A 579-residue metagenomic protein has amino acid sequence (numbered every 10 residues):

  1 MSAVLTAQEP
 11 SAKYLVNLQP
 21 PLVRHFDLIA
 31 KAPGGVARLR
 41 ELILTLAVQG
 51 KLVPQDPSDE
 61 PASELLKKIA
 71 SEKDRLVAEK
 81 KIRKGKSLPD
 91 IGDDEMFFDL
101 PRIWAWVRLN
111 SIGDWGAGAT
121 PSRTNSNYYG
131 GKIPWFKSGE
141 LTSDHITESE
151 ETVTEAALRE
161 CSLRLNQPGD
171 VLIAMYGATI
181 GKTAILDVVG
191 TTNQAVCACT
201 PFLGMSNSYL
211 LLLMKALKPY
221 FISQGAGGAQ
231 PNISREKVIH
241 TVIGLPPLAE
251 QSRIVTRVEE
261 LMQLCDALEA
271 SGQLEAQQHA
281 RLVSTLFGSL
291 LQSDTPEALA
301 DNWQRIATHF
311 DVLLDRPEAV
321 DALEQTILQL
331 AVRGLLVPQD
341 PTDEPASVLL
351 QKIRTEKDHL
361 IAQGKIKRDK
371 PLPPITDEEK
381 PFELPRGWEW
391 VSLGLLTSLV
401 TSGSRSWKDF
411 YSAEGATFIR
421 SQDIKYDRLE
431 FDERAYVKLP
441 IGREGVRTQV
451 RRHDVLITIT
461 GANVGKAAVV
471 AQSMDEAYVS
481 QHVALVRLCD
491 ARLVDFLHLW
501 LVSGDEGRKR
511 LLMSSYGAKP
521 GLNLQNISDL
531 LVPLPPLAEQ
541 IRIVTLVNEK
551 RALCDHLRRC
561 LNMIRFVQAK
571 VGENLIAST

Functional and structural regions predicted by a protein language model:
M1-V23, S206, K237-Q273, Q277 (+5 more regions): Amphipathic alpha-helical segments
S2, M175-Y176, G190-C197, A229-L245 (+3 more regions): A short glycine-rich beta-alpha junction/loop motif
L18-E95, S289, D294-E379: Extended, domain-scale alpha-helical bundle/helix-rich regions
R40-L42, L46-L52, G92-A119, S252 (+5 more regions): Non-catalytic DNA-recognition/assembly elements of restriction-modification systems
D90-E95, N110-N125, G139-P168, L186-D187 (+4 more regions): Sequence-specific dsDNA recognition surfaces
N125-I133, H145-V153, L163-Q167, K182-Q194 (+7 more regions): Short, surface-exposed loop/turn microsegments at beta-strand edges and helix-strand junctions
I173-A174, T458: A generic structural signal for residues embedded in beta-strands
A178-G181, G461-G465: Short, charged beta-turn/beta-strand-edge "cap" motif at the junction between a beta-strand and an adjacent loop
